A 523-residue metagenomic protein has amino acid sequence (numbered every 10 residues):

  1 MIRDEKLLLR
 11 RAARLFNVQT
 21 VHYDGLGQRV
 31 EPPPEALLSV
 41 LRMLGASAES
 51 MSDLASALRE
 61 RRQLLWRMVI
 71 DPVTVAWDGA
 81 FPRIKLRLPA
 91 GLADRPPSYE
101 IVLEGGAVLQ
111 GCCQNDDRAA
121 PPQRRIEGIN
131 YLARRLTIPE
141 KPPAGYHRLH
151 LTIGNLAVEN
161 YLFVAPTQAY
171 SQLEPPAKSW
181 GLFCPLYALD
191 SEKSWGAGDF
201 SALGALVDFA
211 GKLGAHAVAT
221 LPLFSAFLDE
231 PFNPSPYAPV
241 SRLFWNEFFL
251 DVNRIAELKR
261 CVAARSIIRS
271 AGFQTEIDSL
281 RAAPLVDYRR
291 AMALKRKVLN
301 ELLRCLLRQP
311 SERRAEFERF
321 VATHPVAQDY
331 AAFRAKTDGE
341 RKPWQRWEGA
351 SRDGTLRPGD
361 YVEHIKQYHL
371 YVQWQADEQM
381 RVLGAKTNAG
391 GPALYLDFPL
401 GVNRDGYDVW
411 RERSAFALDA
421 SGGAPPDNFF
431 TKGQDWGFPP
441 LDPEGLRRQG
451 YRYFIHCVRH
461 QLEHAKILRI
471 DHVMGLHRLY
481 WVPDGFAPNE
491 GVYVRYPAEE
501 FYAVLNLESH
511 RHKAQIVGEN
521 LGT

Functional and structural regions predicted by a protein language model:
R10-N17, D24-G25, V30-P33, G45-D94 (+1 more regions): Non-catalytic, glycine-rich low-complexity segments
A13, H147, A210, F333 (+4 more regions): Conserved, mostly hydrophobic/aromatic
R87-S179, L189, W195-D208, L213 (+1 more regions): Extended acidic/polar, glycine-enriched regions that form or flank non-catalytic beta-rich accessory modules
G106, E230-M380, G401-T523: Alpha-amylase-like alpha-glycosidases and glucanotransferases acting on alpha-linked glucans and related
A144, R148-P185, Q328-P358, G422-D427: Conserved oxyanion/phosphate-binding beta-strand-loop segments in alpha/beta enzyme cores
K178-W180, G214-H216, A389-P392, H464-K466 (+1 more regions): Short, well-ordered coil/turn segments that N-cap beta-strands
W180-C184, V218-T220, L394-L396, L468 (+1 more regions): Hydrophobic faces of well-ordered beta-strands that scaffold small-molecule active sites in alpha/beta enzyme cores
W374-A389, A393: Active-site pocket-lining segments that scaffold enzyme catalytic pockets across diverse folds
